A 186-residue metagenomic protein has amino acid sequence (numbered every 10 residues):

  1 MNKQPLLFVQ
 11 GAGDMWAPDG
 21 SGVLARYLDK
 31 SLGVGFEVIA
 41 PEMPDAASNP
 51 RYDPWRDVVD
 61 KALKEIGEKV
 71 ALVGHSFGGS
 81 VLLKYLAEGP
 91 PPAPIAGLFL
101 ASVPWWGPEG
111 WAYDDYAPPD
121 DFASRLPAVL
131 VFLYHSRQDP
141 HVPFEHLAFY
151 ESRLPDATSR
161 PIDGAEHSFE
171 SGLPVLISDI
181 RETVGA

Functional and structural regions predicted by a protein language model:
M1-D45: Short, surface-exposed "cap/lid" segments of acyl-processing enzymes
F8, L126-P127, F132-H135, D139: Short beta-strand/loop motif that positions the catalytic acidic residue of the alpha/beta-hydrolase fold
G11-G13, M43-A46, L98-P108: Active-site nucleophile loop of the alpha/beta-hydrolase fold
D14-M15, R137-V142, H167: Acidic catalytic loop of the alpha/beta-hydrolase fold
N49-P50, A165-I177: Catalytic histidine-centered segment of alpha/beta-hydrolase-like enzymes
A62-E65, G172-A186: Catalytic active-site module of serine/aspartate enzymes centered on a nucleophile-bearing elbow/loop
V73-L83: Gly/Ala-rich beta-loop-alpha elbow adjacent to hydrolase catalytic centers
R137-A157: Conserved loop-alpha-helix segment in the C-terminal half of the alpha/beta-hydrolase fold that carries the catalytic
